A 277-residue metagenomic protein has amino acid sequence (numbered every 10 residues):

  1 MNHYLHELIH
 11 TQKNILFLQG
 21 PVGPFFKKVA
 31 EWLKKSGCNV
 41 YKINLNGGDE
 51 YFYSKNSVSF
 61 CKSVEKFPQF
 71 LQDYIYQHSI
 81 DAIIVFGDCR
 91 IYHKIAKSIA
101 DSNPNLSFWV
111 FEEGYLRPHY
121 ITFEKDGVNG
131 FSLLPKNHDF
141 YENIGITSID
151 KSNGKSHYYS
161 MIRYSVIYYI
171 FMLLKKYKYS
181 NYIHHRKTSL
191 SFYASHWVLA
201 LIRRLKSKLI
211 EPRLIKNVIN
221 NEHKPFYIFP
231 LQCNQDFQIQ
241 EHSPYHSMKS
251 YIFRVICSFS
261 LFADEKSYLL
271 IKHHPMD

Functional and structural regions predicted by a protein language model:
M1-N46: N-terminal subdomain of nucleotide-sugar transferases
K13, S79-D81, P225: Conserved acidic residues
L18-K28, L45-Y141, D277: Active-site and donor-binding regions of nucleotide-sugar-utilizing enzymes
E31-Y53, N221-L231: Short, compositionally biased "basic patch" segments
S36, Y182-M276: Conserved catalytic-core segment of nucleotide-activated headgroup transferases in glycan assembly
V40-Y41, F108, S267: Hydrophobic anchor at the start of a short beta-strand that flanks the dinucleotide cofactor-binding loop
S107-R203: Active-site-proximal region of nucleotide-activated glycan assembly enzymes, centered on histidine/acidic-rich loops
